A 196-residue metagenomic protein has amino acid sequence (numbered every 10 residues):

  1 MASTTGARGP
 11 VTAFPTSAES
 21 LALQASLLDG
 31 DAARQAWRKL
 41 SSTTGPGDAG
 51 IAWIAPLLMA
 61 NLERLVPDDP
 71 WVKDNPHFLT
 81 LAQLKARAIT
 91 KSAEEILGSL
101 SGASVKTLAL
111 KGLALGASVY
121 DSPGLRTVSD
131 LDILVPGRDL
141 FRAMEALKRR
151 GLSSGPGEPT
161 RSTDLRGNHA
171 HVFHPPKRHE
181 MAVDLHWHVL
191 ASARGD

Functional and structural regions predicted by a protein language model:
A2-S129, V135-D196: Conserved NTP-donor binding/palm subdomain of two-metal-ion nucleotidyltransferases/polymerases, i.e., the charged
